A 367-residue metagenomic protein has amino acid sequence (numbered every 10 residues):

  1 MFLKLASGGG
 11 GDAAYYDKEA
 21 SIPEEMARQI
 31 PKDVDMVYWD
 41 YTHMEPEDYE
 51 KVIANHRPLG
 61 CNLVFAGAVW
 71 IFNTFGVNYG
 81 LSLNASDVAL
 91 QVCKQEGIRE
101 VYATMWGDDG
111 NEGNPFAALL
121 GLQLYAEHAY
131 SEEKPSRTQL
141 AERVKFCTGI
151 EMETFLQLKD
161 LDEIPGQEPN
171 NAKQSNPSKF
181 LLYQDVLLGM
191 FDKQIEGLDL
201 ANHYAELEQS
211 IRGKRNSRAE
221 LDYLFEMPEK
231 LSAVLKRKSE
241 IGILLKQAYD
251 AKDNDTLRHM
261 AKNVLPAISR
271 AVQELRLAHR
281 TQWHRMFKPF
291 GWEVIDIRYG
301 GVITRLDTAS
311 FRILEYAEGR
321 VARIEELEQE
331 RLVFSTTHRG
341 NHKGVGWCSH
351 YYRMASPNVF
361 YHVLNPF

Functional and structural regions predicted by a protein language model:
M1-F367: Substrate-binding groove of N-acetylhexosamine-processing glycoside hydrolases
